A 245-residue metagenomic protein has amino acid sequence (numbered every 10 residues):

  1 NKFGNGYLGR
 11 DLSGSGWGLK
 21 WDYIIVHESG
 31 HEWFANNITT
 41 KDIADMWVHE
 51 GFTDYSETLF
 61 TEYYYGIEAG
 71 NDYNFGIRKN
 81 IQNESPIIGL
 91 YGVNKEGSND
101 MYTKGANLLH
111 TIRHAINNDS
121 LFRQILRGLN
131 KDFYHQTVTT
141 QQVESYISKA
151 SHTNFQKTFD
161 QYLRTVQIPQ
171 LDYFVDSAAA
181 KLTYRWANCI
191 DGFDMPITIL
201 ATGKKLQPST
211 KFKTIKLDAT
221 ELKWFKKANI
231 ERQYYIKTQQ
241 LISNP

Functional and structural regions predicted by a protein language model:
N1-E32, N36-M46, S56, Y91-G97: Juxtacatalytic substrate-recognition/specificity segment
L19, A44-L108, F133: Acidic/His/Gly-enriched intrinsically disordered linker/tail segments that often contain short helix/coil "MoRF-like"
W21, T40, A44-V48, L121-F122 (+2 more regions): Short, surface-exposed helix-loop/turn micro-motifs enriched in polar/charged residues
G30, F34, I38-D42, E57-T61 (+5 more regions): Hydrophobic/aromatic-lined pockets within catalytic cores
E68, S98-L182: Amphipathic alpha-helical substructures
F122, F155-Q156, V175-E231: Beta-strand-rich binding/interaction modules
R232-P245: Edge beta-strands of extracellular beta-sandwich domains
